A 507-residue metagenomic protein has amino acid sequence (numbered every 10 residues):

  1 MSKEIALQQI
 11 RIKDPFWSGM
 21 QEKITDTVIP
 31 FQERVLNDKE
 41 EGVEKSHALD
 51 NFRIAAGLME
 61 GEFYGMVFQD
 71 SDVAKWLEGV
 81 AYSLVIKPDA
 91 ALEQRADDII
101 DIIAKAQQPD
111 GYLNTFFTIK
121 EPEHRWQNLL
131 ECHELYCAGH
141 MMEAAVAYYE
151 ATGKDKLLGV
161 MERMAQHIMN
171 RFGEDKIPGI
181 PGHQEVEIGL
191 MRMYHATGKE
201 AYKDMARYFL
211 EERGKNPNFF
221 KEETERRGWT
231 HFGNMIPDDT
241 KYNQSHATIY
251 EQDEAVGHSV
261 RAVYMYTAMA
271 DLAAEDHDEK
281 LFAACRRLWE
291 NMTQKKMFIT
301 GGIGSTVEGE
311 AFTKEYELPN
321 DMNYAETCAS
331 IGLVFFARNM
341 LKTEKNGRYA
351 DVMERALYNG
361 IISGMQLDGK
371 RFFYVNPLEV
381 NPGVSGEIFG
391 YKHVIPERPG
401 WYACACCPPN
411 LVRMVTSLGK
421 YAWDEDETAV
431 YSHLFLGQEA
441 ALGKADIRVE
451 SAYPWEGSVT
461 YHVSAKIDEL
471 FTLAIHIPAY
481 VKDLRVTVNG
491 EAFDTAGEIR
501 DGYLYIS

Functional and structural regions predicted by a protein language model:
M1-S507: Glycan-recognition and catalytic cores of secretory/periplasmic carbohydrate-active enzymes
